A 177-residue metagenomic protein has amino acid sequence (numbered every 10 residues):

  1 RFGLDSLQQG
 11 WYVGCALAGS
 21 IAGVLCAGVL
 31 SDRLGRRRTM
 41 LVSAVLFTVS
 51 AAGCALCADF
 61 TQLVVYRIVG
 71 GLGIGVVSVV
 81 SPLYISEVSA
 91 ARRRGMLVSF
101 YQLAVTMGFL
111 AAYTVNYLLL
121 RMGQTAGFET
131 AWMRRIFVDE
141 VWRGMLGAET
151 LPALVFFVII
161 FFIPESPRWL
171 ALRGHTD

Functional and structural regions predicted by a protein language model:
R1-D177: Transmembrane-helix signature of 12-pass secondary carriers
